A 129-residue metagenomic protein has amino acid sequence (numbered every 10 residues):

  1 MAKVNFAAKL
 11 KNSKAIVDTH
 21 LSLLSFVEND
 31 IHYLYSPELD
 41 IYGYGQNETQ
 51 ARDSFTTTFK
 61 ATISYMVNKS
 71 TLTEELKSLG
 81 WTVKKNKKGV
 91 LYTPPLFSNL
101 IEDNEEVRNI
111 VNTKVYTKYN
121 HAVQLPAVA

Functional and structural regions predicted by a protein language model:
M1-L21, T56-A129: Short, charged, surface-exposed hinge/linker loops at domain edges that act as mobile lids or interdomain connectors
N12, D30-Y33, Q50: Residue-level signal for the start and early helices of compact helical domains
D18-L39: Short aromatic-glycine-(Arg/Gly/Cys) micro-motifs in beta-strand/loop hairpins
I31, G43-G45, G80: Glycine-centered flexibility motif
P37-Q50: A short, exposed loop/beta-hairpin motif centered on an aromatic-Gly-Thr core
D53: DNA-binding alpha-helical recognition surfaces that contact promoter or target DNA
